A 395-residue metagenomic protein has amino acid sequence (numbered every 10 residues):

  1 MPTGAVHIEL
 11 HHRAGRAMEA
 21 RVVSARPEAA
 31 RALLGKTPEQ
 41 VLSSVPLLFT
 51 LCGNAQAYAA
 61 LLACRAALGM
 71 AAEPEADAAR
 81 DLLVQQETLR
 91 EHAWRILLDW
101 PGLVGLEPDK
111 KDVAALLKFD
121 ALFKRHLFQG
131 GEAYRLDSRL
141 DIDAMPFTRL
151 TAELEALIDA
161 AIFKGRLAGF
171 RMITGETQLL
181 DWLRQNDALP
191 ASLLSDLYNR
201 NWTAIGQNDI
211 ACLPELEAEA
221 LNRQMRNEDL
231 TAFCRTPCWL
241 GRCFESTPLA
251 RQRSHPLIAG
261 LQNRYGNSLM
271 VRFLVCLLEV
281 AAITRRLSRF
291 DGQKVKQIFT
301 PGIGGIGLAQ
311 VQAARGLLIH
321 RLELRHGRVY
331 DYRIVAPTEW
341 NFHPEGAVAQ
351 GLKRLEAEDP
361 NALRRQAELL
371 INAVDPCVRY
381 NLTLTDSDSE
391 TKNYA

Functional and structural regions predicted by a protein language model:
M1-R315, W340-A395: Active-site bordering "gate/hinge" segments that shape substrate access to catalytic or cofactor-binding pockets
L318-H320: A short beta-strand signature within small-molecule sensing/ligand-binding domains used in signal transduction
L324: Short, acidic, Ser/Thr-enriched surface-loop or helix-capping motifs
G327: Mixed-charge (Asp/Glu-Lys/Arg
Y332-R333: Acidic, carboxylate-rich catalytic segments that either coordinate divalent cations
A336: A short beta-strand motif that forms part of the nucleic acid-binding face of small beta-barrel RNA-binding folds
